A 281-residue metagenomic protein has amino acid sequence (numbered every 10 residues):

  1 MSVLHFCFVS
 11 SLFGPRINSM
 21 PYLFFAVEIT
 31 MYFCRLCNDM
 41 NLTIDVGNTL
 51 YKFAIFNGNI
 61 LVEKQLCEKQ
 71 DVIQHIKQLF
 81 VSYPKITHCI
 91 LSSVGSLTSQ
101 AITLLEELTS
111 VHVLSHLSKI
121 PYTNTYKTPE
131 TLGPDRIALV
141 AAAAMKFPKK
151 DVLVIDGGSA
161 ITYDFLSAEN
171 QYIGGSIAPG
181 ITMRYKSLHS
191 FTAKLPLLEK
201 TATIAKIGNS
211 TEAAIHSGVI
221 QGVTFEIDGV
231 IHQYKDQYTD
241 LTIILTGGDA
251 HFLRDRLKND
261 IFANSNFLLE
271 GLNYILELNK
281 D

Functional and structural regions predicted by a protein language model:
S2, S10-S11, S19: Serine residues within intrinsically disordered or low-complexity segments
F6, P21-F24, T30-I120: N-terminal glycine/serine-rich phosphate-binding loop of ATP-dependent small-molecule kinases, especially carbohydrate
M40-N57, K150-Y172, L188: Gly/Thr-rich phosphate-binding beta-strand-loop-beta motif of the actin/hexokinase/Hsp70
L50, L91-Q100, D240-R256: Glycine-rich phosphate-binding loops at beta-strand->alpha-helix junctions
Q65, T203-T242, D249-F252, D260-I261: Adenine-nucleotide phosphate-binding core of ATP-dependent small-molecule kinases
T109-A143: Glycine/small-residue-rich loop that forms an oxyanion/phosphate-binding "nest" at active or ligand-binding sites
P134, A138-K149, I173-I215, I275 (+1 more regions): Glycine-rich phosphate-binding loop plus the immediately following alpha-helix
A193, I220, D255, I261-D281: Glycine-rich phosphate-binding/hydrolytic loop that grips phosphoryl groups
